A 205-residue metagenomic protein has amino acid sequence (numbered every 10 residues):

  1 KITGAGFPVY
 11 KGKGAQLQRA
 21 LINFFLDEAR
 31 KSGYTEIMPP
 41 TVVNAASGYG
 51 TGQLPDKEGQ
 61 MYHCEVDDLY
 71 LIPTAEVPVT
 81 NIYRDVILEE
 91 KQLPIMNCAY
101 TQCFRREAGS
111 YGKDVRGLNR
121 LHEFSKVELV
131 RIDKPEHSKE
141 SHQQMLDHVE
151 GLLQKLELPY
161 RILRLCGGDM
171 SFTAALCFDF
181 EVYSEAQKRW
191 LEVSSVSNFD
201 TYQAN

Functional and structural regions predicted by a protein language model:
K1-N205: TRNA-recognition modules of translation machinery and tRNA-sensing kinases, especially anticodon-binding
